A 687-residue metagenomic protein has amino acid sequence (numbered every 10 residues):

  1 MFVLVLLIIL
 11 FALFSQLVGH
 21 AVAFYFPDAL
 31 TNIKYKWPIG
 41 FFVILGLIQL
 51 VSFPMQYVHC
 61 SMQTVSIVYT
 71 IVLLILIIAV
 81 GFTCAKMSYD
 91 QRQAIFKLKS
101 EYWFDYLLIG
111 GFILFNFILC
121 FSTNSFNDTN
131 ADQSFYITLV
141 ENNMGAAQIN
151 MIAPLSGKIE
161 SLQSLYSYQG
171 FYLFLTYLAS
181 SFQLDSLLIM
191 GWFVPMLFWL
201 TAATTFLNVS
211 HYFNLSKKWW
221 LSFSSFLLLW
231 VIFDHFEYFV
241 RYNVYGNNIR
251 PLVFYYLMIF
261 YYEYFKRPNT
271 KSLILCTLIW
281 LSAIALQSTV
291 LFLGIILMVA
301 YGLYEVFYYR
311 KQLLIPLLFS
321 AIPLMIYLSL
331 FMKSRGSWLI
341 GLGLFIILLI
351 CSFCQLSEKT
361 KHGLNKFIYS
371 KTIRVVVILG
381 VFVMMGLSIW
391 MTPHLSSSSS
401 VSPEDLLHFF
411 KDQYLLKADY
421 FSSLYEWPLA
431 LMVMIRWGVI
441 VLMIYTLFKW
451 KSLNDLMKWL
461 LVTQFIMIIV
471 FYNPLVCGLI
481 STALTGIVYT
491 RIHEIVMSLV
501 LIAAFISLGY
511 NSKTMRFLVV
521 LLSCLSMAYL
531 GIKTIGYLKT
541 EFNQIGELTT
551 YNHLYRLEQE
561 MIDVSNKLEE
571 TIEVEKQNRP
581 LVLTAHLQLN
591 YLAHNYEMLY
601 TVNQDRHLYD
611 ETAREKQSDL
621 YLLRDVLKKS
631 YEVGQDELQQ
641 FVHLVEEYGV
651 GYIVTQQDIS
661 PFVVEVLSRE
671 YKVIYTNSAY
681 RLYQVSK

Functional and structural regions predicted by a protein language model:
M1-E101, F307-I389, S399, L407-H408 (+3 more regions): Membrane-embedded, hydrophobic transmembrane alpha-helices
L6, Y57-I67, S125-T129, Q183 (+6 more regions): Membrane-helix boundary/interfacial segments in multi-pass membrane proteins
Q56, F260, S272-S288, V299 (+1 more regions): Membrane-interface alpha helices of multi-pass inner-membrane proteins
D105, F112-L252, Q544-Y551: Active-site lumenal/periplasmic loops and adjacent helix-entry segments of GT-C-fold, multi-pass membrane
F254-L273, K311: Membrane-interface transmembrane helices that cradle and orient dolichyl/undecaprenyl
F319-L324, K371-F382, L508-K539: Signature aromatic-anchored transmembrane alpha helix within multi-pass, membrane-resident enzymes that catalyze glycan
V519-I572, L587-L589, T612-A613, L622-L638 (+1 more regions): Membrane-proximal, lumen/periplasm-facing interface regions of secretory-pathway glyco- and lipid-modifying enzymes
E558-D625, E646-P661, Y683: Short periplasmic/luminal acceptor-recognition loop of GT-C membrane glycosyltransferases, typified by
